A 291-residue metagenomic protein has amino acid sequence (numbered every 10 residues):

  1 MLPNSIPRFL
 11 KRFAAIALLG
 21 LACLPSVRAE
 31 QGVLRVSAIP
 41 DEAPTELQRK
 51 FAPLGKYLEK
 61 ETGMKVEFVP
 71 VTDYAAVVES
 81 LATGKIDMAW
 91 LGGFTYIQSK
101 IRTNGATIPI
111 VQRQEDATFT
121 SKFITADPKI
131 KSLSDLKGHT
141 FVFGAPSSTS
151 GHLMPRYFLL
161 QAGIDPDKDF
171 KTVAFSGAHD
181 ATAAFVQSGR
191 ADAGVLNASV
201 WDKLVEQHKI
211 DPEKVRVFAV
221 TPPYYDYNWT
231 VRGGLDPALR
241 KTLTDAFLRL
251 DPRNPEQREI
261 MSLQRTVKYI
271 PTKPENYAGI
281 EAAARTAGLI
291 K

Functional and structural regions predicted by a protein language model:
M1-F9: N-terminal secretory signal peptides that target proteins for export/translocation
F13-C23: Bacterial N-terminal signal peptides
L24-A29: Sec/Tat signal peptide C-region and signal peptidase I cleavage site
E30-S37, E42-P53, D226, T230-K291: An extracytoplasmic/periplasmic, membrane-proximal ligand-sensing/linker region
Q31-T95: Extracytoplasmic small-molecule ligand-binding "clamshell" domains of the periplasmic binding protein/Venus flytrap
A75-A89, R102-T103, S134-K137, A178-S199: Short helices/loops that flank or line small-molecule/ion binding pockets
E79-D135: Acidic, polar ligand-binding/catalytic clefts
K129, H139-A238: Pocket-lining segment of extracytoplasmic ligand-binding domains
